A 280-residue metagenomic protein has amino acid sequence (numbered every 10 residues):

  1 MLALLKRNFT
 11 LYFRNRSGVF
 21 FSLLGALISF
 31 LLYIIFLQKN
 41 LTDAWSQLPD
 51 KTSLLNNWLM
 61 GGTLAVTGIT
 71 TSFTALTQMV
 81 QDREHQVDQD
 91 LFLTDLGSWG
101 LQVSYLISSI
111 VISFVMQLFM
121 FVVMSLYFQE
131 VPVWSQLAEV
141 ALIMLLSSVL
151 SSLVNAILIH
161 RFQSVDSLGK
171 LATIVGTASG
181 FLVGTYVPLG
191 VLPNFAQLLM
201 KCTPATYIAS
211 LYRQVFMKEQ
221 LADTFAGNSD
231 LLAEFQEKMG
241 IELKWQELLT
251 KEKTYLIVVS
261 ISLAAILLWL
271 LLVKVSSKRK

Functional and structural regions predicted by a protein language model:
M1-A26, H85: Aromatic- and glycine-rich beta-strand/loop motifs that create alpha-glucan
M1-L5, S151, F195, C202: Short, membrane-interfacial amphipathic segments enriched in basic
R14-T42, L55-T71, I110-Q117, A172-F181 (+1 more regions): Hydrophobic alpha-helical transmembrane segments of multi-pass membrane transport/permease proteins
I28, S53-Y127: Hydrophobic alpha-helical transmembrane segments of multi-pass membrane transport proteins
L31-N40, I159-V215, E219: Transmembrane helix segments
L41-P49, F128-P132: Membrane-interface helix termini and inter-helical loops of multi-pass transporters
S98, L106-V183: Alpha-helical transmembrane segments and their short interhelical loops
G227-K280: Junction motif at the cytosolic side of a transmembrane helix
